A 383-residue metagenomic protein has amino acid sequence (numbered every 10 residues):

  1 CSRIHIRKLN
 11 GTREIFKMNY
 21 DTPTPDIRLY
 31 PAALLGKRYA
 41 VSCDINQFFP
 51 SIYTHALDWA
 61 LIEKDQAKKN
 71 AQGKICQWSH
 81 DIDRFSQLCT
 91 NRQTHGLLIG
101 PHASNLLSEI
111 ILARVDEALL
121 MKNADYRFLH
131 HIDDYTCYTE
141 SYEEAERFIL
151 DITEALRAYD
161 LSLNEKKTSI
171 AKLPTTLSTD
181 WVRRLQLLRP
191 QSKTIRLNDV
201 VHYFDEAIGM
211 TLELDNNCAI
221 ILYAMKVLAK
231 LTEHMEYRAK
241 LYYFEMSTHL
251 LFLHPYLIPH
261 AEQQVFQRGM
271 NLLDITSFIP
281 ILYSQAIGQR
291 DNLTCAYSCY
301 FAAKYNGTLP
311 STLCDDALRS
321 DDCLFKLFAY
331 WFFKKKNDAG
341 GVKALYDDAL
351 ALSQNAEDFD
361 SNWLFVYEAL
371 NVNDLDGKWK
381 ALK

Functional and structural regions predicted by a protein language model:
C1-A40: Active-site-proximal segment of RNA-dependent polymerases
R3-M18, D83-L88, S141-I149, W181-Q186 (+1 more regions): Short, charged low-complexity intrinsically disordered segments located at boundaries of structured domains
P31-I132, Y138-E146, T194-K383: Conserved polymerase palm-domain catalytic core
Y142-N198, H202: Polymerase palm active-site segment centered on the conserved acidic dipeptide of motif C
